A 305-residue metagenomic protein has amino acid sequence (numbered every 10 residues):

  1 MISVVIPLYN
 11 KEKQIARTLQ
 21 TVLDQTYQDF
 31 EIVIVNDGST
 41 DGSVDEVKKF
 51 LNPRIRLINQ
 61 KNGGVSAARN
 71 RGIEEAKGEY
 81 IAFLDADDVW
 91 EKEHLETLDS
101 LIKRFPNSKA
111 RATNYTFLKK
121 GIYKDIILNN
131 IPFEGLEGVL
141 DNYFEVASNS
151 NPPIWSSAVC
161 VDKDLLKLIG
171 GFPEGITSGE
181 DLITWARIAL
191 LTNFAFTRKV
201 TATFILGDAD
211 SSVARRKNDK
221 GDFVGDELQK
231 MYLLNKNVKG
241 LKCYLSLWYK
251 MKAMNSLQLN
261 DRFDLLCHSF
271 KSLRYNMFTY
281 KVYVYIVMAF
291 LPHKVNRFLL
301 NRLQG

Functional and structural regions predicted by a protein language model:
M1-S3, E31, I183: Cell-envelope/extracellular polymer assembly enzymes that use nucleotide-activated donors
K11-D24: Short, well-formed alpha-helical segments that are part of the catalytic scaffolds of diverse glycosyltransferases
T21, Q28, N36-D45, L51 (+2 more regions): A conserved acidic beta->alpha catalytic loop
Q60-A76: Glycine-rich, basic loop-to-helix element that forms the pyrophosphate-binding segment of sugar-nucleotide handling
I81: Short aromatic/hydrophobic "clamp" motif used to bind/position activated sugar donors
E93-I127: Conserved donor NDP-sugar-binding/catalytic core segment of glycosyltransferases
F133-N218: Conserved nucleotide-sugar donor-binding catalytic segment
G138, V200-D208, V213-K239, R262-Y275: Catalytic core of nucleotide-sugar-dependent glycosyltransferases
